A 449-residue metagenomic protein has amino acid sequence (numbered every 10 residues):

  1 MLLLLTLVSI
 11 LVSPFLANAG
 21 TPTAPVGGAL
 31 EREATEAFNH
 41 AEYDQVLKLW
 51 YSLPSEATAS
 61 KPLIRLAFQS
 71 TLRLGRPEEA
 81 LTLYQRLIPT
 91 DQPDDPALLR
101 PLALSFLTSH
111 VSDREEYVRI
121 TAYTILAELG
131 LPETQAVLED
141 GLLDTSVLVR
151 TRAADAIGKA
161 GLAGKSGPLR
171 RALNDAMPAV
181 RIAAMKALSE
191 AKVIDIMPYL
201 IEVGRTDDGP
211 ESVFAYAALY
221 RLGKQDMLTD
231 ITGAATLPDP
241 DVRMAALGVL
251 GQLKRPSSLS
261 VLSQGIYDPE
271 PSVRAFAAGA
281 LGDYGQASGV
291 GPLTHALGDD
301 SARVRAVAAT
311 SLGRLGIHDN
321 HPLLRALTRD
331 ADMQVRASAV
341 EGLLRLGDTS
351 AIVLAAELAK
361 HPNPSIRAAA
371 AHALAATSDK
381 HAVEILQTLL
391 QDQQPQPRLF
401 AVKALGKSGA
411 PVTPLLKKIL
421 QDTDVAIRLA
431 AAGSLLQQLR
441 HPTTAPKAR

Functional and structural regions predicted by a protein language model:
L2-P14: Bacterial N-terminal signal peptides
V12-L102, P446-R449: N-terminal leader/linker segments that initiate helical-solenoid repeat arrays
L47-K48, K61-R65, P77-T82, A97-V111 (+11 more regions): Amphipathic alpha-helical scaffolding segments comprising HEAT/armadillo-like alpha-solenoid repeats
S70, D94-L98, I125-E128, A156 (+9 more regions): Core register positions within helices of long alpha-helical scaffolds
R114-E115, T145-S146, A176-M177, D207-D208 (+7 more regions): Short inter-helical turns and helix N-cap capping residues of alpha-solenoid HEAT/ARM repeat scaffolds
